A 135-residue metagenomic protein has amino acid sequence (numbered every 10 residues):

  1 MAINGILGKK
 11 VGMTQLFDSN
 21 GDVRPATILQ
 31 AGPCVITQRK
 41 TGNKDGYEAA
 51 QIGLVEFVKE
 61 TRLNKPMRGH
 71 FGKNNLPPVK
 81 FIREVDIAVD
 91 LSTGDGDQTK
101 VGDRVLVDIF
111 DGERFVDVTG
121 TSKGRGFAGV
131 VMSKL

Functional and structural regions predicted by a protein language model:
M1-L135: Extended basic (Lys/Arg/His-rich) segments that typically form rRNA-contacting surfaces in ribosomal proteins
